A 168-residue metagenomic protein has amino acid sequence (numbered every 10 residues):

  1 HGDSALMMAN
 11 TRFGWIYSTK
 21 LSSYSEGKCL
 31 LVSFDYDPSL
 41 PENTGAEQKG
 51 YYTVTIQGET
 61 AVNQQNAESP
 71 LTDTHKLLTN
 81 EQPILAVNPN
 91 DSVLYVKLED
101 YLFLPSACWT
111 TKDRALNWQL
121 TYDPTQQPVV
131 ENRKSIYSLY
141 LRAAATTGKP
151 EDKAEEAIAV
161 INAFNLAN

Functional and structural regions predicted by a protein language model:
H1, F13, S92-V93, N168: Intrinsic structural disorder
H1-G50: Start-of-domain marker
K28, A143-N168: Short, solvent-exposed, Trp/other aromatic-anchored flexible loops in extracytoplasmic proteins
L31, T53-T55, Q119, I136-Y140 (+1 more regions): Ser/Thr- (and often Asn-) enriched beta-sheet segments in non-cytosolic proteins
D35-D37, W109, A167: Solvent-exposed residues in well-ordered beta-strands and their adjoining turns, especially edge/terminal strands
L40-A107: Surface-exposed beta-loop interaction hotspot
Q65-E68, H75, Q119, T125 (+1 more regions): Intrinsic disorder/low-complexity detector
L85-P150: Short helix-loop boundary/capping segments
